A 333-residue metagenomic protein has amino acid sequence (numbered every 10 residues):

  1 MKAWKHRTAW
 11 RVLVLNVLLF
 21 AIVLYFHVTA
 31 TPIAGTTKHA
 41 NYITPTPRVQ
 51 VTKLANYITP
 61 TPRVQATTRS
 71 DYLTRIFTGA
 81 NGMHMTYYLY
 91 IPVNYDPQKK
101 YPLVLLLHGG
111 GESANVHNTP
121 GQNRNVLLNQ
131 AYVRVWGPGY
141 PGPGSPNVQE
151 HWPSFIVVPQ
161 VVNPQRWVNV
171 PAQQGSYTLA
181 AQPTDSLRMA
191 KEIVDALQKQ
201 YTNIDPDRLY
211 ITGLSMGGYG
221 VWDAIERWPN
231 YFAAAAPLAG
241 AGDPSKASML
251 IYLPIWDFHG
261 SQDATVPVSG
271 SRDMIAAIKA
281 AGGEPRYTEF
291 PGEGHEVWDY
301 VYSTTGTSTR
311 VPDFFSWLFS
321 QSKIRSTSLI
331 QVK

Functional and structural regions predicted by a protein language model:
H6-L103, G111, S154, T212-L214 (+6 more regions): A domain-start/cap signature at the N-terminus of enzymes
N94-Y95, K99, V170-S215: Gly/Ser-rich "nucleophile elbow"/oxyanion-hole loop immediately N-terminal to the catalytic nucleophile in hydrolases
L107-G109, H259-G260: The conserved beta1-alpha1 loop
G111-L187: Active-site machinery of serine-nucleophile hydrolases
H151-S154, L250-I255: Short, proline-enriched alpha-helix->beta-strand connector loops that line the catalytic pocket of alpha/beta-hydrolase
Q198-Y201, P206-M249: Primarily recognizes the serine-hydrolase "nucleophile elbow" in alpha/beta-hydrolase and SGNH/GDSL folds
P254-F258, Q262-K333: C-terminal catalytic histidine-bearing segment of alpha/beta-hydrolase fold enzymes
